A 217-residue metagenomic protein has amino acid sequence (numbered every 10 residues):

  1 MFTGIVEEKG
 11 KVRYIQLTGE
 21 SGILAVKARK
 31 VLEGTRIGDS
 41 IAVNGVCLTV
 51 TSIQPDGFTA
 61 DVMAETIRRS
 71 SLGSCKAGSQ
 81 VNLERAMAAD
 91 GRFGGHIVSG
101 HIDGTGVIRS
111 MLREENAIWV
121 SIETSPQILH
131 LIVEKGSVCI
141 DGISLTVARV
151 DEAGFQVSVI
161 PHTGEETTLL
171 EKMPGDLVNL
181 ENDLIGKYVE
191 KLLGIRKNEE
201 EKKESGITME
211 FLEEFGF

Functional and structural regions predicted by a protein language model:
M1-F217: Conserved loop->alpha-helix
